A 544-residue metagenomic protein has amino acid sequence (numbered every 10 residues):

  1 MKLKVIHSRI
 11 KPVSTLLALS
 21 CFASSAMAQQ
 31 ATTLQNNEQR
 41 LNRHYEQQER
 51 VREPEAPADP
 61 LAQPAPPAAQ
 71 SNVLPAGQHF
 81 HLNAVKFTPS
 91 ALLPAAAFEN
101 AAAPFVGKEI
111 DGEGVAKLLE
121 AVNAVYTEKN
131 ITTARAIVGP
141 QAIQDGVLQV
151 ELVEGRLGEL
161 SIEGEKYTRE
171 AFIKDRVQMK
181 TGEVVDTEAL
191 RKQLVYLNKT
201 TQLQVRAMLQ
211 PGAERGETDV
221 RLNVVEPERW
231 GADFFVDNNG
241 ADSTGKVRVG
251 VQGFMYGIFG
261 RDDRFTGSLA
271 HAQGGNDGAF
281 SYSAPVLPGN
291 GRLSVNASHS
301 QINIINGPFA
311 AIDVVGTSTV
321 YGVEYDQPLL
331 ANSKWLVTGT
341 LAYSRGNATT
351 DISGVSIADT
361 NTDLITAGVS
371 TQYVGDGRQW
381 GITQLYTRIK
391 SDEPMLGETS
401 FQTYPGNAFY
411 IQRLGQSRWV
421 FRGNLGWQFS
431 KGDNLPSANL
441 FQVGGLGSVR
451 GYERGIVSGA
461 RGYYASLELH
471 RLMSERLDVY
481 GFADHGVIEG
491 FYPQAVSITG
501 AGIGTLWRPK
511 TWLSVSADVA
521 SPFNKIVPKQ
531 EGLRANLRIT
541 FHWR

Functional and structural regions predicted by a protein language model:
Q29-G240, S268-D277, Y404, L425-G426: Periplasmic polypeptide-binding modules associated with outer-membrane biogenesis and secretion
V205, W230-A232, F259-F265, P288-S294 (+7 more regions): Repeated loop/turn-to-beta-strand initiation elements of outer-membrane beta-barrel proteins
L209, W230-G240, V251-M255, R261-Q273 (+7 more regions): Transmembrane beta-strand segments that form the barrel wall of outer-membrane beta-barrel proteins
G216, G245-V249, G274-G278, T317-Y321 (+6 more regions): Residues that define the transmembrane beta-barrel architecture of outer-membrane proteins
A232-F234, D263-G267, G291-V295, V337-L341 (+9 more regions): Transmembrane beta-strands of outer-membrane beta-barrel proteins
G253, I503-S514, Q530-R544: Outer-membrane beta-barrel "beta-signal"
M255-G257, A284-V286, Q327-L329, T371-Y373 (+6 more regions): Residue-level signature of outer-membrane beta-barrel architecture
T349-H485, E489, T540: C-terminal outer-membrane beta-barrel translocator/porin domains of Gram-negative envelope proteins and their
